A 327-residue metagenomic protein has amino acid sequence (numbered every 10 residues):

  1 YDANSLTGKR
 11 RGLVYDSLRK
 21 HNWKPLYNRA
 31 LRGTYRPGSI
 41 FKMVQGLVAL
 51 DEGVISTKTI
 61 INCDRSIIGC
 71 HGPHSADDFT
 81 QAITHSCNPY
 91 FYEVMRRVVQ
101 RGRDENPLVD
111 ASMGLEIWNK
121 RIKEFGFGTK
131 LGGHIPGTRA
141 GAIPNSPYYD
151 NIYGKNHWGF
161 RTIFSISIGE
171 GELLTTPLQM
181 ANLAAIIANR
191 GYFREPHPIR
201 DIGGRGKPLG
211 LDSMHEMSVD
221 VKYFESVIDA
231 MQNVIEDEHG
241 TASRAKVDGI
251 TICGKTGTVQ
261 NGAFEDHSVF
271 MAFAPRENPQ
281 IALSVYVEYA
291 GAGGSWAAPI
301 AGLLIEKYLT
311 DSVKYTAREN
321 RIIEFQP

Functional and structural regions predicted by a protein language model:
Y1-I40, V44-A290, F325-P327: Beta-lactam-recognizing serine transpeptidase/beta-lactamase-like catalytic domain environment
M180, G293-I305: Short, charged, low-complexity patches
K207-D212, I300-P327: Short, gly/Ser/Thr-rich active-site loops of penicillin-recognizing serine hydrolases
Q280, A292-G294, D311: Intrinsically disordered, low-complexity acidic/polar segments
